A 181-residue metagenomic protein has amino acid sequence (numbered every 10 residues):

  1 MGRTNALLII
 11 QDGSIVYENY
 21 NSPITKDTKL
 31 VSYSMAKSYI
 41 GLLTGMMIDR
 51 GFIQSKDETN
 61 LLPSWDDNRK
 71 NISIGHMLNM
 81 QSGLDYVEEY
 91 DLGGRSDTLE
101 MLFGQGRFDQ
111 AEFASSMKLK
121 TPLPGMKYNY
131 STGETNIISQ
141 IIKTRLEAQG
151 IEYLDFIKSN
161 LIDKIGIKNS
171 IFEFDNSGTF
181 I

Functional and structural regions predicted by a protein language model:
M1-I24: A short, well-structured edge-of-sheet supersecondary motif
T4, L30, S34, S38 (+4 more regions): Soluble non-cytosolic domains of exported or imported proteins
L8, Y39-L43, I72-H76, D109 (+5 more regions): Extracytoplasmic/secreted proteins, especially bacterial periplasmic and envelope-associated proteins
G13, L30-S55, M77, I138-I142: Active-site SXXK
S14-Y17, G93-L123, E152-S170: Short, charged, amphipathic alpha-helices and their helix-cap/turn boundaries
N19-Y20, E88-L92: Short, solvent-exposed loop/turn and secondary-structure capping segments
V31, D49-D85, E89, S116-L119 (+1 more regions): Active-site helix/loop module of the DD-peptidase/beta-lactamase fold, centered on the serine-lysine SxxK catalytic
P122-S131, F180-I181: Solvent-exposed loop and edge beta-strand segments that line ligand/cofactor-binding and catalytic clefts
